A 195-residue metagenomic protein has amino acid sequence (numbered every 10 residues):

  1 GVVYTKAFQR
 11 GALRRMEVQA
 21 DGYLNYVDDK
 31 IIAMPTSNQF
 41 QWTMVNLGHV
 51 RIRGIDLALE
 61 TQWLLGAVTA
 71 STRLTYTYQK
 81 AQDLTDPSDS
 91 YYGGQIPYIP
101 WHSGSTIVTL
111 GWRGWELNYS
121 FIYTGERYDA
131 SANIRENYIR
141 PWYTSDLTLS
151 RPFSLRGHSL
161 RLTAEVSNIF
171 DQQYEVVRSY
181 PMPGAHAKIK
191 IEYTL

Functional and structural regions predicted by a protein language model:
G1-V3: Small/polar-residue-rich segments within soluble enzyme cores
A7, V50-G54, P100-W101, W142-T144 (+1 more regions): Membrane-spanning beta-strands of outer-membrane beta-barrel proteins
A7-R14: Intrinsically disordered, low-complexity Ser/Thr- and acidic-rich flexible linkers and loops, especially at boundaries
G11, L65, I99, L110 (+3 more regions): Surface-exposed coil/turn segments at beta-strand junctions on protein surfaces, enriched
R15-V27, T43-D129, R161, F170: Gram-negative outer-membrane beta-barrel transporters
D28, I32, L84, Q172-R178: Active-site-proximal flexible loops/turns
M34-T43, P87-Q95, T124-G125, I134-I139 (+1 more regions): Flexible, surface-exposed loop regions and adjacent strand-edge segments of Gram-negative outer-membrane beta-barrel
I122-S131, Y138-L195: C-terminal beta-signal and adjacent terminal beta-strands/loops of Gram-negative outer-membrane beta-barrel proteins
